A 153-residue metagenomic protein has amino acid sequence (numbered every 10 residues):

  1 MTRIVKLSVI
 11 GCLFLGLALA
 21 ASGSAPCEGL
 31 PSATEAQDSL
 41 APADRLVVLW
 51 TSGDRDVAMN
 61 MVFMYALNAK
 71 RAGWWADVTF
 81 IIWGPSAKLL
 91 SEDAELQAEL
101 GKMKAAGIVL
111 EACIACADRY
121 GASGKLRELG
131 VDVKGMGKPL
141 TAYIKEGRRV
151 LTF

Functional and structural regions predicted by a protein language model:
M1-K6: Positively charged n-region of N-terminal signal peptides that target proteins for export
S8-A20: Bacterial N-terminal signal peptides
A21-T34: Signal peptide processing junction and immediate N-terminal pro/mature segment of secreted/exported proteins
V47-V62, S86-S91: Short, glycine-rich nucleotide/cofactor-binding loops
M59-W75: Histidine-anchored nucleotide/phosphate-binding helix
A66, D77-G84, L110-C116: Short internal beta-strands
E95-S123: A glycine-rich helix N-cap at a beta->alpha junction
K102, E111, R127-A142, R149: A short aromatic-anchored loop/beta-hairpin motif
